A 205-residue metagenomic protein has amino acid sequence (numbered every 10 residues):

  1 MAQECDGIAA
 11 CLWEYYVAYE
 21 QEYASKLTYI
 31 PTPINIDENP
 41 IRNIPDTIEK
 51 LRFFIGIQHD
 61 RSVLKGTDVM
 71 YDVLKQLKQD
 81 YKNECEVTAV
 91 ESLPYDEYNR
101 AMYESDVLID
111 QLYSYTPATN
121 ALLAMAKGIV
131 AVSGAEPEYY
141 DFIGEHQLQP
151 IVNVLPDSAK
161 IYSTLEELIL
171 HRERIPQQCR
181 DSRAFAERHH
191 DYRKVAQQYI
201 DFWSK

Functional and structural regions predicted by a protein language model:
M1-R42: Donor nucleotide-sugar binding/catalytic pocket of nucleotide-sugar-dependent glycosyltransferases
I30-I34, E38-K65, Y71: Conserved donor-binding/catalytic core segment of Leloir-type glycosyltransferases
L51-F53, Y71-N99: A conserved nucleotide-sugar
N99, A121-A126, Y140: Short alpha-helical segment that forms part of, or immediately flanks, the ligand-binding pocket in carbohydrate-active
Y103-T116, I129: Acidic donor-binding loop of glycosyltransferase active sites
V130-P137: Short hydrophobic beta-strand element within catalytic cores of glycosyltransferases and related nucleotide-activated
Y140-L165: Change "using UDP/GDP/dTDP sugars" to "using nucleotide sugars
E173-W203: A charged, aromatic-enriched C-terminal amphipathic alpha-helix characteristic of glycosyltransferases across folds
